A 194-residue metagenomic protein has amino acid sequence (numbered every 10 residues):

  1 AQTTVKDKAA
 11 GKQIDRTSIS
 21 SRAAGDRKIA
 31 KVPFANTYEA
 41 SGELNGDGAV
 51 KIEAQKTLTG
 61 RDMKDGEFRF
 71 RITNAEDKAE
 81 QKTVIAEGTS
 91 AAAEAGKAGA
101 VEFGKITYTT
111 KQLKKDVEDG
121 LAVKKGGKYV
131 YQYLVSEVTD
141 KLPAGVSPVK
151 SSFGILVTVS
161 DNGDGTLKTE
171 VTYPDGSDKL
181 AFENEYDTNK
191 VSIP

Functional and structural regions predicted by a protein language model:
A1-P194: Solvent-exposed loop/turn and edge beta-strand elements of beta-rich ligand-binding domains
